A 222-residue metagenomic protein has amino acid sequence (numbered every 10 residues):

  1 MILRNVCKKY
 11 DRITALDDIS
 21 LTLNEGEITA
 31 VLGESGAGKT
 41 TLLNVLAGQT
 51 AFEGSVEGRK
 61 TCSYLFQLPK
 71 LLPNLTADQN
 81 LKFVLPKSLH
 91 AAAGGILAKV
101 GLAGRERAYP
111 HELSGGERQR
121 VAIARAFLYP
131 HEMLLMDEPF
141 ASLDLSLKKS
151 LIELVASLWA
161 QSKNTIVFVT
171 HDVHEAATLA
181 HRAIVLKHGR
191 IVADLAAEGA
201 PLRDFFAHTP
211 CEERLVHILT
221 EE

Functional and structural regions predicted by a protein language model:
L32-E34: The feature captures the beta-strand-to-loop junction immediately N-terminal to the Walker
A47: Helix-to-loop junction immediately C-terminal to a conserved catalytic motif
Y109-L113, E117: Conserved ABC ATPase signature
I123: Hydrophobic anchor residue at the start of the ABC signature
L128-E132: A short, proline-enriched helix->beta-strand linker immediately N-terminal to the Walker B motif in ABC-type P-loop
L134-E138: Catalytic Walker B motif of ABC-type/P-loop ATPase nucleotide-binding domains
G189-L215: Conserved beta-strand-loop-alpha-helix hinge in the C-terminal portion of ABC ATPase nucleotide-binding domains
